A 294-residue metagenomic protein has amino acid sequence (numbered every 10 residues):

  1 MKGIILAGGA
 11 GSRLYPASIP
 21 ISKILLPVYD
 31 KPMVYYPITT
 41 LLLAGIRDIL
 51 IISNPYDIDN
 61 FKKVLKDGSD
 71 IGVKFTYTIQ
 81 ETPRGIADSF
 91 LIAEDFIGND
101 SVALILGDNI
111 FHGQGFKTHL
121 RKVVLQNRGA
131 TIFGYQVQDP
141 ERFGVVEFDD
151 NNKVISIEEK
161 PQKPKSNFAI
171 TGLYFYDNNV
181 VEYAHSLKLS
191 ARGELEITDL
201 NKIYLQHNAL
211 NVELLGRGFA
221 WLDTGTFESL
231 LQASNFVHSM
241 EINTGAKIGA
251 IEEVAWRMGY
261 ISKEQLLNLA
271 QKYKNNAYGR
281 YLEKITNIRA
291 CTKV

Functional and structural regions predicted by a protein language model:
K2-I5, R13-P16, L26-P27, K31-L106 (+5 more regions): Conserved N-terminal catalytic core of the sugar/cofactor nucleotidyltransferase
A10, N109, V137, F227: Active-site metal-binding loops of divalent metal-dependent hydrolases
L14, F61-L65, A184, A233 (+1 more regions): Hydrophobic packing residues within well-ordered alpha-helices of enzyme cores
V34, A93, D108, V146 (+4 more regions): Residue-level signal for inorganic ion chemistry
G98-N99, G113-K153: Basic phosphate/pyrophosphate-binding loop/patch that engages nucleotide-derived ligands
A103, R121-V124, K153-E252, E264-Q265: Catalytic-core segments of class I nucleotidyltransferases/pyrophosphorylases that form NMP-activated intermediates
E252-M258: Charged/polar low-complexity intrinsically disordered segments, enriched in acidic residues
I261, L266-V294: Short, amphipathic C-terminal "tail helix"
